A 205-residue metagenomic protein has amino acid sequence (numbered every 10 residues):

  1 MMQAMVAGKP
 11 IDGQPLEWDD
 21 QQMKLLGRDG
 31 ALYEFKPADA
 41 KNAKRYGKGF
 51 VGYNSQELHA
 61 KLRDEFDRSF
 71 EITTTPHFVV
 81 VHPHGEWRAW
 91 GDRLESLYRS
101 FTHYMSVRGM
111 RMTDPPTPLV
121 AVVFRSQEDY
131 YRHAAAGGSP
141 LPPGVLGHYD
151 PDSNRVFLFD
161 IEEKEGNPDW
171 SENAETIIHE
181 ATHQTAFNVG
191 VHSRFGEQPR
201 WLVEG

Functional and structural regions predicted by a protein language model:
M1-R108, R132-A134: Compositionally biased alpha-helical segments
D67-R200: Juxtacatalytic substrate-recognition/specificity segment
E204-G205: Functional cleft and adjacent loop/helix regions within the main domain that mediate ligand binding or catalysis
